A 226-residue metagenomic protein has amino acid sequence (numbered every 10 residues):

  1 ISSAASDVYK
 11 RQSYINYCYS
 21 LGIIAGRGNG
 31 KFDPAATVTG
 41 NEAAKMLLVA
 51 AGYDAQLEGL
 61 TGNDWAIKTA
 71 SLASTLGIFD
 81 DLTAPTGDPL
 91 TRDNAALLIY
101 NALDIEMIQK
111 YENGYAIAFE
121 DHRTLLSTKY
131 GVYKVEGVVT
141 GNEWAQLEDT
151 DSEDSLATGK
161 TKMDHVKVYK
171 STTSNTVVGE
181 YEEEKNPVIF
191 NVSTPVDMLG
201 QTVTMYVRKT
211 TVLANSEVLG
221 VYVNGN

Functional and structural regions predicted by a protein language model:
I1-A5, Y9: Single conserved hydrophobic/aromatic residue that forms the stacking wall/gate of nucleotide- or nucleobase-binding
G22: Phosphate/pyrophosphate-binding loop motifs in nucleotide- or prenyl diphosphate-using proteins
G26-E42, V49-G225: Terminal recognition/anchoring or ligand-binding modules at protein termini
